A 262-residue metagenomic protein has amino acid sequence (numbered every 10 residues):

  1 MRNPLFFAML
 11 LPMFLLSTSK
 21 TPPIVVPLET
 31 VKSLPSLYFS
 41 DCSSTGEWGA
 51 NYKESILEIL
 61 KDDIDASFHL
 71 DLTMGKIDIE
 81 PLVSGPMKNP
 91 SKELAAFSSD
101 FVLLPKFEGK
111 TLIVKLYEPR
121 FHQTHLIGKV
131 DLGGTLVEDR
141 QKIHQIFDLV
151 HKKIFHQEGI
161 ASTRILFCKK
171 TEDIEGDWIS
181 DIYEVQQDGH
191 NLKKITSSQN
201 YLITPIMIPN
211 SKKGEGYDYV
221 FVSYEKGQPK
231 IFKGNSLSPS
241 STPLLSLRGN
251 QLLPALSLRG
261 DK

Functional and structural regions predicted by a protein language model:
S17-D63: A structural "domain/chain start" motif
T18-P35, Q123-K194: C-terminal/domain-edge helix-coil "capping" segments
W48-K61, D65-G109: Short, solvent-exposed, polar/charged sequence segments at loop or secondary-structure edges
I79-E80, Q186-I203, G234-L252: Multi-bladed beta-propeller domains
G85-I146: Amphipathic beta-strand/beta-sheet edge segments enriched in Tyr/Trp
K106, L166-G176, P209-S211, Y219-K226 (+3 more regions): Beta-strand C-termini and the immediately following turn/loop, strongest in propeller blades
T111-I113, I174-Y183, G227-K233: Structural motif
E138, K153-G159, Q199-V222, S241-P243 (+1 more regions): Conserved beta-propeller blade repeats
